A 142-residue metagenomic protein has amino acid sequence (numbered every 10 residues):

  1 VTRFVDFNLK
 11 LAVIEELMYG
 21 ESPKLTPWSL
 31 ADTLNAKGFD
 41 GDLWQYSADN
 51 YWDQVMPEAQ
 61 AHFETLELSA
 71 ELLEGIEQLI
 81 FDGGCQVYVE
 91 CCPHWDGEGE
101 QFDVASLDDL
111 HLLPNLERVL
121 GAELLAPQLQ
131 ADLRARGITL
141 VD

Functional and structural regions predicted by a protein language model:
V1-T2: N-terminal low-complexity, Pro/Thr/Ser-rich intrinsically disordered segments that act as propeptides or flexible
V5-K10, I14, M18-L124: LRR N-terminal entry segment and analogous cap-like coil->beta motifs
P114-D142: Leucine-rich solenoid repeat scaffolds
